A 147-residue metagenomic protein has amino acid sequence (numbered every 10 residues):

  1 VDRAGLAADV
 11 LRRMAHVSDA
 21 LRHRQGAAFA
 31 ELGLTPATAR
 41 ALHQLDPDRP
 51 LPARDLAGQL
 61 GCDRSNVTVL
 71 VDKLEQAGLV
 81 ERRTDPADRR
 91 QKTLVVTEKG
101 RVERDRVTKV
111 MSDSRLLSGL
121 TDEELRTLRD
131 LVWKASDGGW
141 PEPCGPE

Functional and structural regions predicted by a protein language model:
V1-L32, S118-G119, K134, P146-E147: N-terminal leader segment of winged-helix/HTH proteins
A7, D63-R64: Membrane-interacting alpha-helical segments
R13, R24, R40-H43, V102 (+1 more regions): Pre-recognition alpha-helix immediately N-terminal to the DNA-recognition helix within helix-turn-helix or winged-helix
D19, H23-D63, A77, C144-P146: N-terminal helix-turn-helix DNA-binding core of bacterial DNA-binding proteins
R22, P50, D72-W133: Charged, amphipathic alpha-helical coiled-coil/dimerization segments
R126-E147: Exposed, interaction-prone assembly regions rather than primary DNA-binding/catalytic cores
